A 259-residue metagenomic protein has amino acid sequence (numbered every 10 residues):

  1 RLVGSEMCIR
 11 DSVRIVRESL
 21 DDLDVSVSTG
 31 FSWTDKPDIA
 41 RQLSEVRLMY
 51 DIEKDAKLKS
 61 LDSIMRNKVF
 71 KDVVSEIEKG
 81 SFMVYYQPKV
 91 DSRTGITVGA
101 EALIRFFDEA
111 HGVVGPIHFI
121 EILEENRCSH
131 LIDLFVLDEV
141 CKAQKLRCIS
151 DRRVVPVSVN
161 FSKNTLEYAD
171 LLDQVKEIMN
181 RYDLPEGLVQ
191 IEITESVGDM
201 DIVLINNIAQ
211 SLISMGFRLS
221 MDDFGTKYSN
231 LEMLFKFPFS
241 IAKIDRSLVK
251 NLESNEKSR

Functional and structural regions predicted by a protein language model:
L2-I9: Short, small-residue-biased leader/transition segments that mark boundaries at the very start of proteins
D11-D24, A143-C148, M179: Short catalytic/binding micro-motifs of nucleotide second-messenger systems
V13-M49, V154-S162: A short glycine-enriched loop-to-beta-strand structural element that forms part of the catalytic core of nucleotide
V16, Q42, V46, I122-L123 (+3 more regions): Structural preference for long, well-ordered alpha-helical segments in enzyme cores
S60-I122, N160, M221: Active-site core of bacterial EAL-family cyclic-dinucleotide phosphodiesterase domains
G95, F119, V136, V159 (+3 more regions): Conserved, mostly hydrophobic/aromatic
V98, C128-L204: Catalytic core of bacterial c-di-GMP phosphodiesterases, primarily the EAL and HD-GYP domains, capturing alpha-helical
K176-E253: The catalytic core of metal-dependent phosphodiesterases that act on cyclic dinucleotides
